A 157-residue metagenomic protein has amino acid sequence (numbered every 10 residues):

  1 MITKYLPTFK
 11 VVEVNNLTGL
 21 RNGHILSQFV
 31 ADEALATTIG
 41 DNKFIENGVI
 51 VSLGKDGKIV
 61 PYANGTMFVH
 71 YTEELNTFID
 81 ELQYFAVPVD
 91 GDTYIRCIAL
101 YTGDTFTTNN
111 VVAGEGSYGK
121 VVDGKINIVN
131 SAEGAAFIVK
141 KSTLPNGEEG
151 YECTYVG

Functional and structural regions predicted by a protein language model:
M1-G157: Surface-exposed, low-hydrophobicity beta-strand/loop segments enriched in small/polar/acidic residues
